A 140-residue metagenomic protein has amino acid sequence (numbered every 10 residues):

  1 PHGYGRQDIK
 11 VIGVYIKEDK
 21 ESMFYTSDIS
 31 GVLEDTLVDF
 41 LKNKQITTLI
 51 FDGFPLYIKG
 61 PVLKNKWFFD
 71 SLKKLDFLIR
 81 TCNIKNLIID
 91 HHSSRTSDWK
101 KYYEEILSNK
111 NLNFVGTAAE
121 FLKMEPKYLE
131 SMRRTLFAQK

Functional and structural regions predicted by a protein language model:
P1, S27-S30, G53-F54, H91-S93 (+1 more regions): Active-site metal-binding loops of divalent metal-dependent hydrolases
P1-R6, I58-W67: Glycine-rich phosphate-binding "P-loop"
P1-S30, T36, K123-K140: Core dinuclear metal-dependent hydrolase active-site scaffold
E21-Y25, T48, N86: Structural motif
D28, L41, L87: Divalent metal-coordination and catalytic microenvironments
L33-Q45: Short amphipathic alpha-helices and their capping/turn segments at secondary-structure boundaries
Q45-F54, I84: Proline-aspartate-enriched helix->loop->beta-strand connector
K64-K140: Binuclear metal-ion centers of metallo-dependent hydrolases, dominated by the metallo-beta-lactamase
